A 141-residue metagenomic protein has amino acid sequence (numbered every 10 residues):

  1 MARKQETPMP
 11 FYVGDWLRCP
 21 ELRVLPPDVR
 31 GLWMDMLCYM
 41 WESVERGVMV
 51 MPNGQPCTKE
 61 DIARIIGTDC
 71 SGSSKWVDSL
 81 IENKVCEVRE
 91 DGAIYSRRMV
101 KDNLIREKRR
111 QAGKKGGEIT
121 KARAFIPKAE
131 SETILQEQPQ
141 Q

Functional and structural regions predicted by a protein language model:
M1-K101: Positively charged, structured surface patches that bind polyanionic biopolymers
R3, V100-Q141: Charged low-complexity intrinsically disordered patches
